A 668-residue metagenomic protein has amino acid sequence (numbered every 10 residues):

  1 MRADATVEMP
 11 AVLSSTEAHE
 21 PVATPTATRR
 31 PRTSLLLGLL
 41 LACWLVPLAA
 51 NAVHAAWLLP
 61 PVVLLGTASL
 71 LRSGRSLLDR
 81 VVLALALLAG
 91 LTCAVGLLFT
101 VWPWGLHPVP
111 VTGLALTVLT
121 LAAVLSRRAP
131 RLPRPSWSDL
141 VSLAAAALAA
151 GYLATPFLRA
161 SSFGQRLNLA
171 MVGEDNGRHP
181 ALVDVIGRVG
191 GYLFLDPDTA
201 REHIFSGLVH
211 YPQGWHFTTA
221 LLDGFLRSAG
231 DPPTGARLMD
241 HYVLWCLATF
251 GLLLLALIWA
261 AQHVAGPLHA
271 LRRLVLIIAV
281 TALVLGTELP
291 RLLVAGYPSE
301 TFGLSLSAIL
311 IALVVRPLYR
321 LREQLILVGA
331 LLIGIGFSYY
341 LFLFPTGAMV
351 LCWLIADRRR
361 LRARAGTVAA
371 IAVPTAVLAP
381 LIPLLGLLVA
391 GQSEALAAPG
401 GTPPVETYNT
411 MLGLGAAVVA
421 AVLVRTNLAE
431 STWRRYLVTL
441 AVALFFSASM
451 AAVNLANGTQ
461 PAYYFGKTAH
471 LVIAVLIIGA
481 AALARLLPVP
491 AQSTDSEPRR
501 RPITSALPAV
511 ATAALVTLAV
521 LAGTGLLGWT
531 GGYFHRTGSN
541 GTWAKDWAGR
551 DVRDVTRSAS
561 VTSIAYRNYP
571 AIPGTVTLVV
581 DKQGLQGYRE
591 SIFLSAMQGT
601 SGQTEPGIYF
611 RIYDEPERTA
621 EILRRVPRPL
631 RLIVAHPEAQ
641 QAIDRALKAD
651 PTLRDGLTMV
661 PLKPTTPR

Functional and structural regions predicted by a protein language model:
M1-L143: Membrane-embedded, hydrophobic transmembrane alpha-helices
L39-W44, L85-G96, A150-Y152, Y242-M349 (+2 more regions): Membrane-embedded helix bundles of polyisoprenyl
P110-T112, E300-G303, T459-D495: Hydrophobic/aromatic-rich transmembrane helices and adjacent perimembrane loops
P156-A279, L283, T287-S305: Active-site lumenal/periplasmic loops and adjacent helix-entry segments of GT-C-fold, multi-pass membrane
A256-L257, L354-D357, L412-L437: Hydrophobic, aromatic-rich transmembrane alpha-helices and their immediate juxtamembrane boundary segments
L343-P374: Perimembrane helix-loop-helix junctions
A370-V377, L437, R485-W529: Signature aromatic-anchored transmembrane alpha helix within multi-pass, membrane-resident enzymes that catalyze glycan
L515-P616, R624-A639: Short periplasmic/luminal acceptor-recognition loop of GT-C membrane glycosyltransferases, typified by
